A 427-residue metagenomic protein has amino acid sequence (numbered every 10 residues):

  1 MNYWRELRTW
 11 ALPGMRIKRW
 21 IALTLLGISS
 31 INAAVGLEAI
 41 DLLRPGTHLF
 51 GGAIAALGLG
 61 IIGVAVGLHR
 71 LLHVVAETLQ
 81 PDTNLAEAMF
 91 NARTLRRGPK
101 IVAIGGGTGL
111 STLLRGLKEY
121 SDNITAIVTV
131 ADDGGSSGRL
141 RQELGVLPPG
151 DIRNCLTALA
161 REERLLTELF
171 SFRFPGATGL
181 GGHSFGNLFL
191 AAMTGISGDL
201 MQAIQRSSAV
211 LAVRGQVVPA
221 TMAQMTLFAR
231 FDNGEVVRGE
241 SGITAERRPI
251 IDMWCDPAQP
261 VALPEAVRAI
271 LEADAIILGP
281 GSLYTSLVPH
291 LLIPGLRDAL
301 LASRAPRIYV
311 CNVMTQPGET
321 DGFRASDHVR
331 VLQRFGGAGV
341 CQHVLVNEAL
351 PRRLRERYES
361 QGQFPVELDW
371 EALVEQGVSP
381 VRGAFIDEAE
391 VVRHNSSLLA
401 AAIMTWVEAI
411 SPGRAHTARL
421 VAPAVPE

Functional and structural regions predicted by a protein language model:
M1-T83, A131-R248, A402-M404, A409 (+1 more regions): Electropositive, gly/pro-rich neighborhoods at or near active sites that engage anionic ligands
N2-W10, L42-L43, L71-L79, G322-E427: C-terminal functional extensions of proteins
W4, T94-R97, E119-Y120, V128-L147 (+6 more regions): Conserved phosphate- and dinucleotide-binding cores of soluble alpha/beta proteins, encompassing both enzyme active
V74-V102: N-terminal signal-anchor transmembrane helix
T83-M89, D252-V267, L292, D327: Active-site glycine-rich loop that binds ribose-phosphate moieties when present
R96-S121: Acidic, Ser/Thr-rich low-complexity segments on the non-lumenal side of membrane proteins
K100-I101, A275, P306, H343: Structural motif
A103, A126-I127, Y309, V346: Structural beta-sheet core signal
